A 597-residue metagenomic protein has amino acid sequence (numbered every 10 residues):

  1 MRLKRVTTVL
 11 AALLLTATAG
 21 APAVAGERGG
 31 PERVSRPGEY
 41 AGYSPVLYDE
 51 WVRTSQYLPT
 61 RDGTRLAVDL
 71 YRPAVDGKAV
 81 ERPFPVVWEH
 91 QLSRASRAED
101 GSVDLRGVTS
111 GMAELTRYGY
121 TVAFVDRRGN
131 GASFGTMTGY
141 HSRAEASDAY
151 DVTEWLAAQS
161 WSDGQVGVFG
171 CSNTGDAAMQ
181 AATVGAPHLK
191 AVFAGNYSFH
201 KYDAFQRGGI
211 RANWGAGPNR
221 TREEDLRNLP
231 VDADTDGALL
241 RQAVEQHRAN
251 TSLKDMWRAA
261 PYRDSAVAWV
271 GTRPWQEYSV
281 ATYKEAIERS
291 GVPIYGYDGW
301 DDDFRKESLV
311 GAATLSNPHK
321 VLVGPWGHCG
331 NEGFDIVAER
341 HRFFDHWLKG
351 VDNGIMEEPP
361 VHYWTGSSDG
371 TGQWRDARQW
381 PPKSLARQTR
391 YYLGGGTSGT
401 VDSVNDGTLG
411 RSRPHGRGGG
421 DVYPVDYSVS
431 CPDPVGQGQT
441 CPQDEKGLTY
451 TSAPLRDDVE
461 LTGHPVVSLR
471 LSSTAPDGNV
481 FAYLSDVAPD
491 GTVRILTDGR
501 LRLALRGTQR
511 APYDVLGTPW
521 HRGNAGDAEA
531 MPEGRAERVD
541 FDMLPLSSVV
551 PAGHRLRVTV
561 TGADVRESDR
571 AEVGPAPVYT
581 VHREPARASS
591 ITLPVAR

Functional and structural regions predicted by a protein language model:
M1-G26: Secretory targeting and sorting signals
G26-Y43, V52-Y57, V351-R597: Glycine/threonine-rich phosphate-binding loop and adjacent beta-strand/alpha-helix elements that clamp
A41, L105-T109, R117, T183-R289: Accessory cap/linker subdomain of secreted extracellular hydrolases
D62-K78: A short loop-to-beta-strand scaffold at the N-terminal edge of the catalytic core in hydrolase folds
G77-A157, A488-P489, T497, T518 (+1 more regions): Cap/lid segment of the alpha/beta-hydrolase catalytic domain
S160-S172: Alpha/beta-hydrolase fold nucleophile elbow
G175-A186, G311, L469: Short glycine-enriched nucleophile-adjacent loop and the immediately C-terminal alpha-helix near the catalytic center
S290, G296-D298: Short beta-strand/loop motif that positions the catalytic acidic residue of the alpha/beta-hydrolase fold
